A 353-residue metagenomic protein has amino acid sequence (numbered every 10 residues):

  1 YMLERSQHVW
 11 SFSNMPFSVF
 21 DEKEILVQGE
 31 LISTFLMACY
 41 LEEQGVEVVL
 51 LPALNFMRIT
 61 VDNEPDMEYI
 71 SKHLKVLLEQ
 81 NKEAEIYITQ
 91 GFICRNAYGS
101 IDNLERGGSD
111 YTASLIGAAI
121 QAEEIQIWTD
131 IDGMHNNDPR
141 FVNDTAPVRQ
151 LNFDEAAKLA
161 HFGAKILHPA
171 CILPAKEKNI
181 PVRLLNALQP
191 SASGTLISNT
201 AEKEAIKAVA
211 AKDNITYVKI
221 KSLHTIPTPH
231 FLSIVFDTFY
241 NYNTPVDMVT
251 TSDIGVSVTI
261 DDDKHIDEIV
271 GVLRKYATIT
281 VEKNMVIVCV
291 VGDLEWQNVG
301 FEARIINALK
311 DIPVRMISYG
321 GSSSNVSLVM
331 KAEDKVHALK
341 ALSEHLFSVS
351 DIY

Functional and structural regions predicted by a protein language model:
Y1-L167, I172, K331, S350: Nucleotide/pyrophosphate-binding catalytic subdomain
V48, Y87-I88, V182, V246 (+1 more regions): Hydrophobic beta-strand scaffold residues
A53-F56, F92-I93, T129-M134, P139-R140 (+5 more regions): Short, ordered loop/turn segments at secondary-structure junctions
N81-N96, L159-L184, K221-F231, E282-Q297 (+1 more regions): Electropositive, surface-exposed helix/loop patches at the edges of structured domains that serve as adaptable
E124-W128, V182-L184, D247-M248: Short hydrophobic alpha-helical runs that function as membrane-insertion/retention elements
N152-H224: A conserved active-site cap/scaffold subdomain adjacent to cofactor or substrate pockets
T195-Y353: A conserved regulatory-domain signal marking ACT and ACT-like small-molecule sensing domains and adjacent regulatory
